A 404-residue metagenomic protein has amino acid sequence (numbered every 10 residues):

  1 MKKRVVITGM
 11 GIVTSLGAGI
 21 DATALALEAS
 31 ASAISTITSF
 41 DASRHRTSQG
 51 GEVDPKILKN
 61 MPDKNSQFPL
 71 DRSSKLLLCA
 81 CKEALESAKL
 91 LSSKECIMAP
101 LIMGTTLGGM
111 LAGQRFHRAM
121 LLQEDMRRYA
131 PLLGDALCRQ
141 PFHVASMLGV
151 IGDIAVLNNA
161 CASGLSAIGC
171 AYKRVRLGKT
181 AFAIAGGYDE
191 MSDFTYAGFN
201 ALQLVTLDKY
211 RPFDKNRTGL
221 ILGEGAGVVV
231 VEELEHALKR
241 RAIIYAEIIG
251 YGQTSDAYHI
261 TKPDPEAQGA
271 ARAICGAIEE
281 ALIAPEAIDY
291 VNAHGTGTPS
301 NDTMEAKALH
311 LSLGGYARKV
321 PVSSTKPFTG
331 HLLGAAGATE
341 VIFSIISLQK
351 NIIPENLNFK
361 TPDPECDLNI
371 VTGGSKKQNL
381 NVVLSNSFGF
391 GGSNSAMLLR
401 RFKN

Functional and structural regions predicted by a protein language model:
M1-I7, S93-C96, A281-A287, R318 (+1 more regions): Flexible, low-complexity linker/loop segments at domain and module junctions
M1-K2, S35-C79, G108-C170, K179 (+3 more regions): Conserved catalytic cysteine-centered active-site region of acyl-thioester-dependent Claisen-condensing enzymes
M1-S66, E235-E247, I342-L357, R400-N404: ACP-dependent fatty acid/polyketide chain-elongation machinery
R4-T8, A31-T36, V205, K209-A281 (+2 more regions): Condensing-enzyme catalytic core mediating Claisen C-C bond formation in acyl metabolism
G9, L27, C81, L101 (+10 more regions): Conserved small-residue
L16, D21-I102, G109-M110, A273 (+1 more regions): Conserved active-site "lid/cap" helical segment
L77-S87, Q140, A145-L148, I154-G186 (+4 more regions): Active-site-proximal alpha-helical scaffold in enzymes
K179-A201, T206-T218, Y251-P265, G295-D302 (+1 more regions): Acyl-CoA/ACP chain-elongation machinery
